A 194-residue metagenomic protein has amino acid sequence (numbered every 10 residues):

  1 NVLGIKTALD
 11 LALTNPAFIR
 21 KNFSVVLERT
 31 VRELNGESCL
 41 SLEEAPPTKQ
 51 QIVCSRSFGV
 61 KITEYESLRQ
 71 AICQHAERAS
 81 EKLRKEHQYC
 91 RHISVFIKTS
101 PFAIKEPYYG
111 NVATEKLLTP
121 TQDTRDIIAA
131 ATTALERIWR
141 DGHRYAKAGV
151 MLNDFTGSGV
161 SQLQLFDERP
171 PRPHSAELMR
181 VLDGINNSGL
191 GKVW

Functional and structural regions predicted by a protein language model:
V2-G142, V160: DNA-contacting surface of Y-family translesion DNA polymerases
L117-W194: Acidic, metal-coordinating catalytic segment for phosphate/diphosphate chemistry, firing primarily on the Nudix
